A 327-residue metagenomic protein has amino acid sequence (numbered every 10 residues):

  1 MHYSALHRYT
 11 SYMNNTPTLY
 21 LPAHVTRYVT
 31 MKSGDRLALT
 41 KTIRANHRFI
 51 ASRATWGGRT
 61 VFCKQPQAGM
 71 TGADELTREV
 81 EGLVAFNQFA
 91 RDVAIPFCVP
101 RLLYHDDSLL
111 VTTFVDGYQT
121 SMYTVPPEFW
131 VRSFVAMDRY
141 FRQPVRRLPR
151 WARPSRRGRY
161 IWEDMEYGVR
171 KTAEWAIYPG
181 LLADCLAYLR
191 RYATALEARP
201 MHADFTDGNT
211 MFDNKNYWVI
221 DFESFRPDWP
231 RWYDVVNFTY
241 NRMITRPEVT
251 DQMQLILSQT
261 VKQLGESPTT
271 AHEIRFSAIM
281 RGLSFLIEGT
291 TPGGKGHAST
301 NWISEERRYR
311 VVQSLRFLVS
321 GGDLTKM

Functional and structural regions predicted by a protein language model:
P17-R36, V145-H202, G321-K326: An alpha-helical support segment within catalytic cores of ATP-dependent transferases
T30-G58: ATP-binding glycine-rich phosphate-binding loop
H47-R78: ATP-binding glycine-rich loop module of kinase domains
F89, Y118-S155, P179, A183-D184 (+1 more regions): Conserved kinase catalytic-core helix
P96-L109: Short beta-strand micro-motifs within the conserved protein kinase catalytic domain, predominantly in the N-lobe
D107-Q119: Conserved short submotifs of the Hanks-type protein kinase catalytic core that shape the nucleotide-binding pocket
G208-V236: Catalytic activation segment of kinase domains across protein kinase-like and atypical kinase folds
Y233-E266, I279-N301, E306-Y309: Active-site activation/catalytic loop segments of kinase-like enzymes and analogous catalytic loops in related
